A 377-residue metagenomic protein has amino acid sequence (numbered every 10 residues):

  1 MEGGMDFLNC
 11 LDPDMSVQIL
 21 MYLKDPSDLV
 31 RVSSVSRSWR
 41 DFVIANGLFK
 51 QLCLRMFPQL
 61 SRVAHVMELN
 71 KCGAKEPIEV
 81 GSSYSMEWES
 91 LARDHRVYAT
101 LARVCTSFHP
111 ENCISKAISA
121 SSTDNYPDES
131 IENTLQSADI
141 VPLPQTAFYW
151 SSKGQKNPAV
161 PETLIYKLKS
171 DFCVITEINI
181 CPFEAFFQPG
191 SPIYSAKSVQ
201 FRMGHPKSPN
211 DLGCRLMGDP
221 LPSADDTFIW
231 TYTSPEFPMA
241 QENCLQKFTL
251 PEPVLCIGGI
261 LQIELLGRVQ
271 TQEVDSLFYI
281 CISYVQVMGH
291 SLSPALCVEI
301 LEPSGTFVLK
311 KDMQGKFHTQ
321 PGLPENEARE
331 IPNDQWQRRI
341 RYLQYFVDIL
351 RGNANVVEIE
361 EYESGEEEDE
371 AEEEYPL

Functional and structural regions predicted by a protein language model:
M1-A147, L296, S304, R329-I331 (+2 more regions): Skp1-binding F-box subdomain of Cullin-RING ligase substrate receptors
M1-C10, Q18-Y22, S304, K310-D312 (+2 more regions): CRL adaptor-proximal regions
M1-D6, V17-P26, A159-I165, F183-F186 (+1 more regions): Short interface patches used for recognition in eukaryotic signaling and trafficking proteins
L143-I175, F186: N-terminal onset of structured domains
N157, P206-T249: Beta-rich interaction modules in large eukaryotic scaffold/regulatory proteins
L164-L168, I175-F183, F201, N243-D275 (+1 more regions): Hydrophobic/aromatic beta-strand segments within beta-rich folds
P189-V199: Short coil-to-beta strand junction motifs in C2/discoidin
K197-S208: Short edge-strand/loop segments of extracellular domains
